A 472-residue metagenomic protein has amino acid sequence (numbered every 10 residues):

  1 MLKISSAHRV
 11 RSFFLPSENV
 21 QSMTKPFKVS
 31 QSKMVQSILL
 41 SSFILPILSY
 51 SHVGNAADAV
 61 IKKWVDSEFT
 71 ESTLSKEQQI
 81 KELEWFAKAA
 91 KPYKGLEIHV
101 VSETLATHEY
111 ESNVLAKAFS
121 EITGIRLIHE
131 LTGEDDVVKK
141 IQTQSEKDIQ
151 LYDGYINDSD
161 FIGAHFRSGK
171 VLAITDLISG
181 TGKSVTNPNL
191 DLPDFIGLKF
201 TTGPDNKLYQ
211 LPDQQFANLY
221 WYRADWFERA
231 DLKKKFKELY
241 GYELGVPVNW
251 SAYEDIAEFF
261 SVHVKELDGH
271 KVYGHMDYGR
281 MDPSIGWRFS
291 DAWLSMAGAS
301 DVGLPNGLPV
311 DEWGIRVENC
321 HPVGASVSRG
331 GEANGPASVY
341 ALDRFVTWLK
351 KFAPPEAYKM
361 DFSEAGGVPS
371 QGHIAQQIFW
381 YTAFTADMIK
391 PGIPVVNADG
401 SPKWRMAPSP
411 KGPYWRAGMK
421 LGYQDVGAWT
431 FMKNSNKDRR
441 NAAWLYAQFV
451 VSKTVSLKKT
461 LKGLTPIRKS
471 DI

Functional and structural regions predicted by a protein language model:
M1-E97: Short, low-complexity disordered leader/linker segments with a strong preference for bacterial N-terminal type II
D58-P92, S159-L219, K403-S409: Hinge/lid segment of periplasmic solute-binding proteins
E82-A89, A106-R126, W221, D225: Short, polar/charged alpha-helical segment
V114-D194, K207, R229-D231, K235 (+3 more regions): Extracytoplasmic "Venus flytrap"/periplasmic binding protein-like
T132-K140, V248-A252, E356-Q371: Short helix-initiation/N-cap motifs at beta->coil->alpha
S159-S179, F195-Y242, E254, D277-A325 (+1 more regions): Periplasmic solute-binding protein
T202, W226, K350-A353, G392-D471: Extracytoplasmic/periplasmic substrate-recognition and gating elements
A252-S261, M296-K359, S409: Glycine-centered hinge/linker elements that transmit conformational signals in sensory and ligand-binding systems
